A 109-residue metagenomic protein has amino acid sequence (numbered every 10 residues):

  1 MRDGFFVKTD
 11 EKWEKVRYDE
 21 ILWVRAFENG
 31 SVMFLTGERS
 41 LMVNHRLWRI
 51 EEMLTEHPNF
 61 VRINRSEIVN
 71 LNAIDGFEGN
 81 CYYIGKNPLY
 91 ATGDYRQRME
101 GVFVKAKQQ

Functional and structural regions predicted by a protein language model:
M1-Q109: Basic, polyanion-interacting recognition surfaces, primarily in bacterial LytTR/OmpR-type DNA-binding effector domains
